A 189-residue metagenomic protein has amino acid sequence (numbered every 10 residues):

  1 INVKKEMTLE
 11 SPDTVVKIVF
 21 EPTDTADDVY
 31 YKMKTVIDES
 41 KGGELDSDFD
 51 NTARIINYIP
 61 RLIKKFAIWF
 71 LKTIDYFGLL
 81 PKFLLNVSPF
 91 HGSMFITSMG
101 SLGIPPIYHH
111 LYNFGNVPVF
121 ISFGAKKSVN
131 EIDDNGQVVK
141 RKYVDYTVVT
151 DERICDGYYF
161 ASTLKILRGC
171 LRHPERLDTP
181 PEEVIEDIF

Functional and structural regions predicted by a protein language model:
I1-F189: C-terminal catalytic/motor cores of large multi-domain enzyme assemblies
